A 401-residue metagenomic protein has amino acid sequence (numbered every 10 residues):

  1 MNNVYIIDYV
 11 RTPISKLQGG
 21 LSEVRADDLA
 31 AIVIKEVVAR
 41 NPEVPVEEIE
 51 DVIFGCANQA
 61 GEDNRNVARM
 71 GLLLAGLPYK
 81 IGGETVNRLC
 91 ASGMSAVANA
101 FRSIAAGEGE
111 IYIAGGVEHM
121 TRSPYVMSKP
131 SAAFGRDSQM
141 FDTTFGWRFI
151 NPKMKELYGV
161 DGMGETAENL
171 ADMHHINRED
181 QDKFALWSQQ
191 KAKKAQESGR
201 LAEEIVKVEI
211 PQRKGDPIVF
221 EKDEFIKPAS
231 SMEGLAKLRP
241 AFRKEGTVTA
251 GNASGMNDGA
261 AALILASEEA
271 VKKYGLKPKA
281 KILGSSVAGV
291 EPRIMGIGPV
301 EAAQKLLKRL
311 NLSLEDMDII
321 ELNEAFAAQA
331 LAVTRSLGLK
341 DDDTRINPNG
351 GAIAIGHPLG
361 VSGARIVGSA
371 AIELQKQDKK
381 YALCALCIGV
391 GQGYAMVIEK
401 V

Functional and structural regions predicted by a protein language model:
M1-A26, S231-I297, R309, G368-S369 (+3 more regions): Condensing-enzyme catalytic core mediating Claisen C-C bond formation in acyl metabolism
R11-T12, E23, D27-I32, E43 (+3 more regions): N-terminal extracellular/periplasmic Venus flytrap/periplasmic-binding protein-like
S22-Y112, V117-G135, I205-E221, R293 (+2 more regions): Conserved beta-ketoacyl condensing-enzyme motif
A26-P42, V67-G71, A96, M163-L170 (+5 more regions): Short, well-ordered amphipathic alpha-helical segments that serve as non-catalytic structural scaffolds within diverse
N64, G83-S92, N252-M256, I282 (+5 more regions): Active-site nucleophile and cofactor-binding loops and adjacent substrate-binding regions of central metabolic enzymes
V86-E118, A171-R200, A262-E269, R335 (+2 more regions): Active-site-proximal alpha-helical scaffold in enzymes
I111-N169: Flexible glycine-/small-residue-enriched beta->alpha junction loops that bind anionic phosphate/pyrophosphate groups
E168, E204, Q212, L283-A354: Active-site pocket-lining segment
